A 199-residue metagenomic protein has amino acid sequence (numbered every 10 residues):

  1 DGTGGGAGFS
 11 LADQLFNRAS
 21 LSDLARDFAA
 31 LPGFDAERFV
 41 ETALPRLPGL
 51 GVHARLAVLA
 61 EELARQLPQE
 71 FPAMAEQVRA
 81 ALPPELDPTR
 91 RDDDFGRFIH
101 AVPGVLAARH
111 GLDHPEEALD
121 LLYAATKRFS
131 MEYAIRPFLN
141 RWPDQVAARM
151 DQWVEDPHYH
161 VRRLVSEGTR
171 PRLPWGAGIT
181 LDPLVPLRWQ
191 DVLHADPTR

Functional and structural regions predicted by a protein language model:
D1-R199: Surface-facing alpha-helical segments and adjacent helix-coil boundary elements at the starts of domains
